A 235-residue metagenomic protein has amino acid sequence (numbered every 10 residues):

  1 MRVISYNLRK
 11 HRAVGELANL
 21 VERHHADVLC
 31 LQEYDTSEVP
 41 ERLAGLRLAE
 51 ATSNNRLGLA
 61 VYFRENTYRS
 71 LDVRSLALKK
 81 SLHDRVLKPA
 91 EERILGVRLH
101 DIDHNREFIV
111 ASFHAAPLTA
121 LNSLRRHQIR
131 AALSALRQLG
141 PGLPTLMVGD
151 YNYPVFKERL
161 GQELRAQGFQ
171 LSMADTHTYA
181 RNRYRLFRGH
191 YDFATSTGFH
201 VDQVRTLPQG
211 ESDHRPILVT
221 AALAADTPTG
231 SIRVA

Functional and structural regions predicted by a protein language model:
V3-H11, K79-K88, T119-L121: Acidic/histidine-rich helix-loop elements that form or flank divalent-metal/phosphate-binding sites at the catalytic
V3-L8, L17-P40, Y62, V97 (+5 more regions): Active-site beta-strand/loop signature of hydrolases that rely on acidic residues for catalysis
K10-L17, L124-R125: Structural motif
L20-R23, E41-L48, H127-Q128, Q162-Q167: Glycine-rich, phosphate-binding/catalytic loops in enzymes
V28-E107, F113, H200, L207-P208: Structured beta-strand-rich core segments of catalytic domains in phosphoester-bond hydrolases
A49-E65, K79-L82, E91, N122 (+1 more regions): Active site of divalent-metal-dependent phosphoester/diester hydrolases
R125-L133: Charged helix-capping and loop-helix junction motifs
R215-A235: Surface polyanion/phosphate-binding segment centered on an Asp-His-Pro turn
